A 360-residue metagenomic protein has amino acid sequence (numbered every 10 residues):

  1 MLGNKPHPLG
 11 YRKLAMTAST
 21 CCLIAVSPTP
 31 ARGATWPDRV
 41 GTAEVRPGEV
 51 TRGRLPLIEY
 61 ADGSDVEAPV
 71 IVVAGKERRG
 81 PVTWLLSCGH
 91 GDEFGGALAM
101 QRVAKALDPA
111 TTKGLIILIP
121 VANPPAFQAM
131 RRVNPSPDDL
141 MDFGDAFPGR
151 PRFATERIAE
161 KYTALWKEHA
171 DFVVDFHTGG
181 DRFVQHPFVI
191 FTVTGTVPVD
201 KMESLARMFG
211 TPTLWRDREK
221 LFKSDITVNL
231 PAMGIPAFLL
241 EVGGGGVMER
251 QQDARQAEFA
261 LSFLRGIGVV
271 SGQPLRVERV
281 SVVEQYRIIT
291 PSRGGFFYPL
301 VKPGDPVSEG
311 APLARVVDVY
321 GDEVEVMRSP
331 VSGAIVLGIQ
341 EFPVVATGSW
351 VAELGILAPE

Functional and structural regions predicted by a protein language model:
L2-K13, A31-E360: Structured catalytic-domain cores with a bias toward divalent-metal coordination
A15-V26: Bacterial N-terminal signal peptides
